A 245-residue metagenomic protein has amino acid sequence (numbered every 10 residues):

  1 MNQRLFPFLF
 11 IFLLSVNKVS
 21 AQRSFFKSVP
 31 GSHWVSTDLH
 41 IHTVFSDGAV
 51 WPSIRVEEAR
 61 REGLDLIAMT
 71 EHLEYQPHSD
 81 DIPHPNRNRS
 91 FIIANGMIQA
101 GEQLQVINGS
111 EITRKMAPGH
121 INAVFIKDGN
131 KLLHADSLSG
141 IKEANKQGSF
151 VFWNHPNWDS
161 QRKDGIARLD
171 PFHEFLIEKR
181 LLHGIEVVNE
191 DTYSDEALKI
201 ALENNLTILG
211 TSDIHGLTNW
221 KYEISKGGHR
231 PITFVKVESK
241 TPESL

Functional and structural regions predicted by a protein language model:
M1-F6: Bacterial N-terminal signal peptides that target proteins for export
P7-S15: Bacterial N-terminal signal peptides
N17-A21: Sec/Tat signal peptide C-region and signal peptidase I cleavage site
Q22-V29, N204-L206, L217-L245: C-terminal functional module detector
R23-F150, N154, A167, R180 (+2 more regions): A metal-dependent hydrolase metal-coordination microenvironment
M116-F125, Q161-F175, L217-R230: Substrate-binding cleft/loops of secretory-pathway carbohydrate-active enzymes
P156-W158: Extracellular glycoside hydrolase catalytic/binding regions
R168-T192, G227-E243: Structural recognition of alpha->loop->beta junctions
